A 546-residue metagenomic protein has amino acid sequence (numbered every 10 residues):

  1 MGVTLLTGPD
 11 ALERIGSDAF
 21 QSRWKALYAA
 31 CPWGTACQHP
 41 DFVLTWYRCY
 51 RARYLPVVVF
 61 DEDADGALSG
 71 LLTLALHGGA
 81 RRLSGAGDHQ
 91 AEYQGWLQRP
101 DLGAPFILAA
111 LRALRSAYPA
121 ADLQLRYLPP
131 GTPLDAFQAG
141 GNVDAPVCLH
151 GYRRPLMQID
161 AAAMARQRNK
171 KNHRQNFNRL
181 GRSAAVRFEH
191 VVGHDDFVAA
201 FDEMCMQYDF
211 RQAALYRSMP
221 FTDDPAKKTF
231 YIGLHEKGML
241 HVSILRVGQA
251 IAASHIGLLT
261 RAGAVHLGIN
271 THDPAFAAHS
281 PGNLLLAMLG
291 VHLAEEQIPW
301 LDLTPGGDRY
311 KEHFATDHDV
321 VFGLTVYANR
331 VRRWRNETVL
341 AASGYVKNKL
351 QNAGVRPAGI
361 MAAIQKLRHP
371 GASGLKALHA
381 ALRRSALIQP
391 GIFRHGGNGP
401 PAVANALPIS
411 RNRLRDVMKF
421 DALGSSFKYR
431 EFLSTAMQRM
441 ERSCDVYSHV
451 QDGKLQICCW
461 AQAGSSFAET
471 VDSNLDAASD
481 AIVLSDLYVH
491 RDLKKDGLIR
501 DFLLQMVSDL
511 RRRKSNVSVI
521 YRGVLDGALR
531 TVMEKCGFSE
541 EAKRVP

Functional and structural regions predicted by a protein language model:
V3-S84, R126-R154, D160-A277, S425-L487: A conserved beta-strand-loop-helix scaffold within acyl/acetyltransferase catalytic domains
L5-D10, D135-M164, E296-A362, K376-N405 (+2 more regions): Active-site/acyl-donor-binding loops of N-acyltransferases
L12-E13, L156, H194-V198, V331-R332 (+2 more regions): A short acidic, often aromatic-flanked loop/helix-cap motif at beta-alpha or helix-coil junctions that lines enzyme
V58-E62, A86-D88, R99-A113, Y216-N336 (+1 more regions): Aromatic (often tryptophan-rich) hydrophobic motifs at membrane interfaces
D88-Y93, R153: Short, conserved phosphate-binding/catalytic loop or strand-edge motifs used in phosphoryl-/nucleotidyl-transfer
G95-P100, E189-V191: Acyl-group handling in specialized metabolite and lipid biosynthesis
G103, I107-V186, G354-M418, L423-T435 (+1 more regions): Acyl-donor-binding surface of acyltransferase catalytic domains
R394-N412, V417-A422, S448-Q451, L455 (+6 more regions): Structured N-terminal alpha/beta-domain signature that marks small ligand/cofactor-binding or signaling modules
